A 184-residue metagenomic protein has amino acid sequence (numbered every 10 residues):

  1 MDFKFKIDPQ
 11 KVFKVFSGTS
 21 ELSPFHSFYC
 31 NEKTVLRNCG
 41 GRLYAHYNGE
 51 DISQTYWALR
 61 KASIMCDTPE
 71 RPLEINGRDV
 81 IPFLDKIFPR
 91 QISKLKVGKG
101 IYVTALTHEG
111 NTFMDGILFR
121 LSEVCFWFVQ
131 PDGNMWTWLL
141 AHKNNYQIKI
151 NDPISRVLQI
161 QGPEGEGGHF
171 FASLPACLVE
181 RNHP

Functional and structural regions predicted by a protein language model:
M1-L106, N111: Acidic, proline/glycine-enriched N-terminal capping motif
H26, D115-L118: Short, surface-exposed charged micro-motifs
G49-D51, E70, A105, G116 (+2 more regions): Functionally constrained cores in energy, signaling, and assembly domains
E109-M114, L121: Long, hydrophobic/aromatic-enriched structural stretches that serve as scaffold segments
I117-P184: Acidic, low-complexity central loop/insert segments
